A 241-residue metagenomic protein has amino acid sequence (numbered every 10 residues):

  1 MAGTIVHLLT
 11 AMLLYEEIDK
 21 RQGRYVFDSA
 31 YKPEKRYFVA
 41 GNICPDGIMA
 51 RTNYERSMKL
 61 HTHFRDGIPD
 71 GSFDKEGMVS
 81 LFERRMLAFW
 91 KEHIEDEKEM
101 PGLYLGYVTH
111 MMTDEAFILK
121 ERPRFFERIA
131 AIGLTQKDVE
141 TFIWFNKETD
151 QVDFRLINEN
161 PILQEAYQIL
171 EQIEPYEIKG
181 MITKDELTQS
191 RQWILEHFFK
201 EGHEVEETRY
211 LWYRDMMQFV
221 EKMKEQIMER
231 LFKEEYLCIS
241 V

Functional and structural regions predicted by a protein language model:
M1-V241: N-terminal leader/auxiliary helical segments
